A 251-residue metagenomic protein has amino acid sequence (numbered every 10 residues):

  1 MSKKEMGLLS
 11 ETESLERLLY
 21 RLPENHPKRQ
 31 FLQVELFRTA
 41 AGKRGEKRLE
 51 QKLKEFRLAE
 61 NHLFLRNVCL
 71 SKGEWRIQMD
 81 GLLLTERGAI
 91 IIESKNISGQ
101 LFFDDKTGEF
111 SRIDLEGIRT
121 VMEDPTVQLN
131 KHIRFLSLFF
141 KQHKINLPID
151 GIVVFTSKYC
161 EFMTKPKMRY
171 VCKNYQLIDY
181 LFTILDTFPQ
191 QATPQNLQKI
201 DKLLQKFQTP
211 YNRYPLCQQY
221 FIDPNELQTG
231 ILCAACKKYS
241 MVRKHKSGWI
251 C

Functional and structural regions predicted by a protein language model:
M1-I77, E116-E123, Q128-C251: Surface-exposed interaction regions that form or flank ligand-binding interfaces
L83-E109: Active-site beta-strand-loop-beta-strand hairpin of nuclease catalytic cores that positions key catalytic residues
G108-E116: Short glycine/proline- and charge-enriched loop/turn segments that cap or connect secondary-structure elements
